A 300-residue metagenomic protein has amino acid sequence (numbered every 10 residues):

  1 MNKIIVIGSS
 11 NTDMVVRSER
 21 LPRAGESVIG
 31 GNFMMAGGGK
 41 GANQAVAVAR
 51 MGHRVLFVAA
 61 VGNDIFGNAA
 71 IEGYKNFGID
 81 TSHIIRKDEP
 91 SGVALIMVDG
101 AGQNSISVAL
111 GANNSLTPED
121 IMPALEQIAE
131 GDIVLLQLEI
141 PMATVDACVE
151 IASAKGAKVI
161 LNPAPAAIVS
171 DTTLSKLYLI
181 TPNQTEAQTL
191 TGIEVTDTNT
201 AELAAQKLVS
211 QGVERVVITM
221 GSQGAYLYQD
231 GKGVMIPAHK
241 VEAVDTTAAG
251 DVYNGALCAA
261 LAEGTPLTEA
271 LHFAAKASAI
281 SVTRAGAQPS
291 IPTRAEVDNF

Functional and structural regions predicted by a protein language model:
M1-A60, I65-K75, A243-V244: Glycine-rich phosphate/adenosyl-contacting loop at the front of the ribokinase-like
M1-I4, I168-T173, T198-F300: Conserved phosphate-binding/catalytic region of the ribokinase-like
I5, L56, L135, I160 (+1 more regions): Structural detector of well-ordered beta-strand residues that form the stable sheet scaffold of enzyme domains
E26-V28, M35, R50-D132, E150 (+1 more regions): Conserved N-terminal subdomain of the carbohydrate kinase-like
V46, V93-M97, G224-L227: Short beta-strand scaffold segments in enzyme catalytic cores
A49, S153, A262: Gly/Ala-rich phosphate-binding loop of Rossmann-like dinucleotide-binding domains, activating on the conserved
I133-L203, G224-A225: Conserved beta-alpha-beta core of the PfkB/ribokinase-like small-molecule kinase fold
